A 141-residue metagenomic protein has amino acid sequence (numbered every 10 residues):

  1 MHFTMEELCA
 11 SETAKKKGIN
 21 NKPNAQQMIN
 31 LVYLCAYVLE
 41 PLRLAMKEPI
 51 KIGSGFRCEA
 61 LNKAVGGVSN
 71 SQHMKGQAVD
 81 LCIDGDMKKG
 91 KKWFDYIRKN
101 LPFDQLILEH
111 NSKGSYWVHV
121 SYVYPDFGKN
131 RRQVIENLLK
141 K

Functional and structural regions predicted by a protein language model:
M1-R43, V134-K141: Extracytoplasmic cell-surface/polysaccharide-interacting catalytic and binding patches
Y37-M46, K92, Y96-N100: Generic non-transmembrane alpha-helical segments
L39-V65: Extended, low-complexity, intrinsically disordered C-terminal regulatory tails of eukaryotic serine/threonine kinases
A45-K47, M74-A78: Short connector loops at helix/strand junctions that flank enzyme active sites, especially segments positioning acidic
N70, K75, I83-K141: Catalytic cores and adjacent binding grooves of peptidoglycan-active enzymes
